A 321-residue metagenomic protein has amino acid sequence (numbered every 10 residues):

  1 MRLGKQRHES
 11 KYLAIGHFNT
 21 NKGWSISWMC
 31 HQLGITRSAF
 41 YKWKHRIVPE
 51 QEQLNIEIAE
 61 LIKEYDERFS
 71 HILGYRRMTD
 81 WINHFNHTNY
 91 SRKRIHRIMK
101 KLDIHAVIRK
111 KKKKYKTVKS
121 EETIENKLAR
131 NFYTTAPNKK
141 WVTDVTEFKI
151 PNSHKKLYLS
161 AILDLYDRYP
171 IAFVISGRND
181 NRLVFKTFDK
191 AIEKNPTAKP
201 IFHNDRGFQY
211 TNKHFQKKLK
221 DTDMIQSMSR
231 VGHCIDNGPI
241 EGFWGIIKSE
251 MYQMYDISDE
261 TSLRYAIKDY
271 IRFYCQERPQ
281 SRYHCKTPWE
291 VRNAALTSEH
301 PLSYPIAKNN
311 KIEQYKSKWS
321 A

Functional and structural regions predicted by a protein language model:
M1-S25, E57: Residue-centric detector for conserved, function-critical "anchor" positions in compact interaction modules
Q6-E9, C30, I35-A136, H233 (+2 more regions): Basic, flexible linker segments flanking DNA-binding modules in nucleic acid-interacting mobile-element proteins
Y12, G16, I56-K63, R76 (+4 more regions): Generic alpha-helical structural signal
I15-G16, H96, Q216-L219: Short amphipathic alpha-helical segments and helix-helix/interface helices
F18, W43, I47, Y65-R68 (+5 more regions): Alpha-helix C-capping/helix-to-loop hinge sites
K22, N195-P196, R278: A structural signal for short coil/turn segments at secondary-structure junctions
C30, T88-R92, D103-V107, V118-T123 (+3 more regions): RNase H-like DDE/DDD metal-dependent nuclease/strand-transfer catalytic core used by mobile genetic elements
K213, K220-M224, I246-A321: C-terminal domain-tail junction helix/linker
